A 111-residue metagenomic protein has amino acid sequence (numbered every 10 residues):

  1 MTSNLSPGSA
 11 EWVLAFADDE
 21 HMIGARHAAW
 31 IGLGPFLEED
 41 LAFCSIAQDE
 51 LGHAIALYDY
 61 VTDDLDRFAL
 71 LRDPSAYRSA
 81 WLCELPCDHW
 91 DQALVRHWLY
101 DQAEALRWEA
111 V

Functional and structural regions predicted by a protein language model:
M1-L14, R72-H97: Acidic/His metal-coordination segments adjacent to aromatic residues that form catalytic metal sites in metalloenzymes
S6-F16, G34-H53, H89-A93: Alpha-helical scaffold segments that form or flank carboxylate-/histidine-based iron centers
E11, A15, A29, S45 (+3 more regions): Charged/polar, solvent-exposed surface patches and flexible loops
V13-F16, E20-G24, W30, R67 (+1 more regions): N-proximal short alpha-helices
D18-H21, Q48-I55, W98-Q102: Generic structural signal for well-ordered, non-transmembrane alpha-helical segments in soluble/cytosolic regions
I23-S45, E104-V111: Helix-loop segments that flank and shape redox-cofactor active sites
C44-P74: Conserved alpha-helical segments that form or flank metal/cofactor-binding pockets of metalloenzymes
D66-L71, Q92-L106, A110: All-alpha helical catalytic cores of prenyl diphosphate-utilizing isoprenoid enzymes
